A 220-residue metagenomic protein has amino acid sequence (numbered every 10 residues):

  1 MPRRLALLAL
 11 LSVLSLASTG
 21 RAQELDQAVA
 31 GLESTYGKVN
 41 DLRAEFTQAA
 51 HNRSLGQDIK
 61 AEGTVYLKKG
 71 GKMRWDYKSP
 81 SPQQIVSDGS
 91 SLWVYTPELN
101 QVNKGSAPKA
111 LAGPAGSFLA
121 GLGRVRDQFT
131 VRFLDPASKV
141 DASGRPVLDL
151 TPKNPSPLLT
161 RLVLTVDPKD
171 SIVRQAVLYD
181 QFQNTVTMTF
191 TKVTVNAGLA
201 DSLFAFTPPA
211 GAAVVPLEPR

Functional and structural regions predicted by a protein language model:
M1-L8: Bacterial N-terminal signal peptides that target proteins for export
L8-A17: Bacterial N-terminal signal peptides
G20-D58, P208-R220: N-terminal leader/targeting segments and the immediate start of mature chains
A22, N103, D127-G211, V215-P219: Gly/Pro-enriched, hydrophobic low-complexity segments that function as extracytoplasmic propeptides/linkers
V29, A49, D58-K60, K69-S79 (+1 more regions): N-terminal post-signal-peptidase region of extra-cytosolic proteins
N52-S54, K72-R74, S81-Q84, V94 (+4 more regions): Short beta-strands and strand-coil junctions in structured, solvent-facing domains, enriched
T64-A115, V186-T187: An acidic-aromatic
